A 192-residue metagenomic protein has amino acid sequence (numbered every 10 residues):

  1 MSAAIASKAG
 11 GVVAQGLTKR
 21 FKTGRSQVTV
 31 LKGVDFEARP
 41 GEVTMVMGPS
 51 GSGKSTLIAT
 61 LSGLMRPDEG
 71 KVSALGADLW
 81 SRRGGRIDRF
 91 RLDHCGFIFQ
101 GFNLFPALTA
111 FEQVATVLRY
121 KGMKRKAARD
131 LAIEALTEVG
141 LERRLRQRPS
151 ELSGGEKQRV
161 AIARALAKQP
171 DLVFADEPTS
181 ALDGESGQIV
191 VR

Functional and structural regions predicted by a protein language model:
M1-A6: Pre-NBD coupling/linker segments of ABC/ABC-like ATPases
G11-R192: ABC family nucleotide-binding domain
